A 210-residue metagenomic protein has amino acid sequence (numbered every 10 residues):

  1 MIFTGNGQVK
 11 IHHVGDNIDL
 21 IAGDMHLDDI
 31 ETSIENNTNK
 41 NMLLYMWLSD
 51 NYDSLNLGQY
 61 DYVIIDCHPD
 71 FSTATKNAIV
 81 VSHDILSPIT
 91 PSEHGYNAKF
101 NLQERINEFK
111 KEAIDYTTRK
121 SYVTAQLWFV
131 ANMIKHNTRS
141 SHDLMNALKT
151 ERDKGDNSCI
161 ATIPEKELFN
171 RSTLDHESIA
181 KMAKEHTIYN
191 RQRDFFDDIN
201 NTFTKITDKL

Functional and structural regions predicted by a protein language model:
M1-L210: P-loop NTP-binding core
